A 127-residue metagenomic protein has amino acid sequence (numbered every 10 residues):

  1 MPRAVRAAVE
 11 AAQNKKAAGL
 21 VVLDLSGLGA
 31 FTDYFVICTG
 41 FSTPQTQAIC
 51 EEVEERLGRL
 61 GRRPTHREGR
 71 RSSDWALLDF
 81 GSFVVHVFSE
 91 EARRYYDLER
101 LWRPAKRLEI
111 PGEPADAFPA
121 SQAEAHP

Functional and structural regions predicted by a protein language model:
M1-G27, P44-A48, E55, L60-R62 (+3 more regions): Long, contiguous binding/interaction regions
T32-Y34: Short amphipathic alpha-helical segments
I37-G40: Short hydrophobic/aromatic beta-strand micro-patches that form the beta-sheet surface supporting nucleotide- or nucleic
L78-F80: Active-site beta-strand termini and strand-to-loop segments that position acidic
F83: Active-site beta-strand-loop-beta-strand hairpin of nuclease catalytic cores that positions key catalytic residues
